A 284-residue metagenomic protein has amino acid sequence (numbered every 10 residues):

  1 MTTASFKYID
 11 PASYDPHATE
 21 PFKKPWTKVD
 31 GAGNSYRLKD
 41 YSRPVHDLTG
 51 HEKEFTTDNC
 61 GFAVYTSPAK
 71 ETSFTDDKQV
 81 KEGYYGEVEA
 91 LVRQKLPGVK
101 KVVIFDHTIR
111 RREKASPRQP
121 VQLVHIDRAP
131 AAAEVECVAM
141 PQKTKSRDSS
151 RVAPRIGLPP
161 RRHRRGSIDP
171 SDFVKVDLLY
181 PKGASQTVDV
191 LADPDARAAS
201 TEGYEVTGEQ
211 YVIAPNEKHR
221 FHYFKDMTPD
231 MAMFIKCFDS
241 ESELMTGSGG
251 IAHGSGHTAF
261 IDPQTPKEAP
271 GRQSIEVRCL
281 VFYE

Functional and structural regions predicted by a protein language model:
M1, R151-A153, C279: Polar low-complexity intrinsically disordered regions
M1-Y14, Y283-E284: Eukaryotic N-terminal targeting leaders
Y8, Y84-Y85, F221, I235: Generic detector of bulky aromatic hydrophobic side chains
P11-G31, Y36-Y41, V45-Q210, K218: Non-heme Fe(II) oxygenase catalytic core, chiefly the N-lobe of the double-stranded beta-helix
V206-E284: Catalytic core of Fe(II)/2-oxoglutarate
